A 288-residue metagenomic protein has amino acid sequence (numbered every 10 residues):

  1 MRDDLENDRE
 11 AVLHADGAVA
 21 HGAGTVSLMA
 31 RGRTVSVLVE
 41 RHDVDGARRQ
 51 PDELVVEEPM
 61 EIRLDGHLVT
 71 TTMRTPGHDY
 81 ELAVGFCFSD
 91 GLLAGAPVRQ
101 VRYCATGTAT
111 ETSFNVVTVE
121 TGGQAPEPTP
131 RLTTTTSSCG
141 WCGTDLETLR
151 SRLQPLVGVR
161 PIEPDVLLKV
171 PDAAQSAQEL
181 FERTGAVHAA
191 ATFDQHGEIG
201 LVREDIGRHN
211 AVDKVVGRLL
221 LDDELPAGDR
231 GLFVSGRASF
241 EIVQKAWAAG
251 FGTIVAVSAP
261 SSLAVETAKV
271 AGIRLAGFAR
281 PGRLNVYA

Functional and structural regions predicted by a protein language model:
H21-Q195, I199-V202: Intrinsically disordered, low-complexity regions enriched in acidic/Ser/Thr/Pro/Gln residues
Q124, R237, S258-S262, R280-L284: Short, ordered loop/turn segments at secondary-structure junctions
L180-G236: Glycine- and Gly-Pro-enriched alpha-helical subdomains that act as flexible, kink-prone "lid/hinge" or packing modules
D223-P260: Extracellular/luminal Protease-associated
L263-N285: C-terminal binding/interaction regions
A288: Conserved phosphate-handling catalytic cores of large alpha/beta enzymes
